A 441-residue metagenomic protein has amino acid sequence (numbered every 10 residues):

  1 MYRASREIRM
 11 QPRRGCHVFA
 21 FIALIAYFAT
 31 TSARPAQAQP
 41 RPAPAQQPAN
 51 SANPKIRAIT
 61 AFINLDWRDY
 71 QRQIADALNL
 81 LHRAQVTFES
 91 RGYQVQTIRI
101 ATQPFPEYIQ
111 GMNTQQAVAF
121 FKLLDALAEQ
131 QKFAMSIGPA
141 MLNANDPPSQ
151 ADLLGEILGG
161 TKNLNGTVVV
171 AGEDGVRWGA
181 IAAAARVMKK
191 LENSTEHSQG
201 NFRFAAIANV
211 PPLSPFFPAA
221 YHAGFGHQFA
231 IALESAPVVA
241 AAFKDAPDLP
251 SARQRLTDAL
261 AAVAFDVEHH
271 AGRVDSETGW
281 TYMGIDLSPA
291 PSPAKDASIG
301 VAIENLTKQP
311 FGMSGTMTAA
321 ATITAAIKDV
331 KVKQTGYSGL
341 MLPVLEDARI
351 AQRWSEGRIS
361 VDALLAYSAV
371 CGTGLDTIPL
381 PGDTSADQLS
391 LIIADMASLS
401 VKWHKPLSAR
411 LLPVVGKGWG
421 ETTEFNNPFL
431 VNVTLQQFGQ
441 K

Functional and structural regions predicted by a protein language model:
M1-R14: N-terminal secretory signal peptides that target proteins for export/translocation
V18-T31: Bacterial N-terminal signal peptides
F28-R41: Signal peptide processing junction and immediate N-terminal pro/mature segment of secreted/exported proteins
Q39-K441: Anaerobic metallocofactor- and corrinoid-dependent redox/one-carbon enzyme cores, especially those from methanogenesis
